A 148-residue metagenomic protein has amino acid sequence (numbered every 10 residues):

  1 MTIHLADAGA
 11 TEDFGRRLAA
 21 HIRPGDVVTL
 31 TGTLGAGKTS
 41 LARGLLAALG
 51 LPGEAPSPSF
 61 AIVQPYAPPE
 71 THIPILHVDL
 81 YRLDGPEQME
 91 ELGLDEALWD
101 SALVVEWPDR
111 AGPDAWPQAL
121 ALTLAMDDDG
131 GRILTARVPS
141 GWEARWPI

Functional and structural regions predicted by a protein language model:
M1, A47, D84-M89, D95-I148: Short phosphate-coordinating micro-motif centered on Lys-Gly-acidic
M1-R17: N-terminal pre-Walker A segment at the start of P-loop NTPase domains
A20-G25: Phosphate-binding P-loop
V27-T29: Short hydrophobic/aromatic beta-strand immediately N-terminal to the Walker A/P-loop
T31-T33: P-loop (Walker A) phosphate-binding loop of NTP-binding proteins
K38: Conserved lysine of the Walker
E54, S59, P65-D109: Conserved nucleotide-sensing/catalytic segment adjacent to the nucleotide-binding pocket in NTP-handling enzymes
